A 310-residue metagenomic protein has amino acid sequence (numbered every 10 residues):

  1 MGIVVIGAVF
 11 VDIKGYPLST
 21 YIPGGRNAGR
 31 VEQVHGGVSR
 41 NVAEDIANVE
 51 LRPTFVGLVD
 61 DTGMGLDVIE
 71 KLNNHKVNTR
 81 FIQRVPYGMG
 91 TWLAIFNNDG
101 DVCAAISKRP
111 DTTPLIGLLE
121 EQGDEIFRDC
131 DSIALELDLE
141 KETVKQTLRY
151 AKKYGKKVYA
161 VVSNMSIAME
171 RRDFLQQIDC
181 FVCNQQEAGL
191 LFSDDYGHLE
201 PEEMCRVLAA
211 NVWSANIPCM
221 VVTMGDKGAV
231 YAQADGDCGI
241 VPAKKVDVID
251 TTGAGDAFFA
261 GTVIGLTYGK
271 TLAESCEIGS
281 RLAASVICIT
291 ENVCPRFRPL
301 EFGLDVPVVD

Functional and structural regions predicted by a protein language model:
M1-E70, N74, W92: Glycine-rich phosphate/adenosyl-contacting loop at the front of the ribokinase-like
I3, N27, D194, H198-D310: Conserved phosphate-binding/catalytic region of the ribokinase-like
K71-P86: A glycine-rich helix N-cap at a beta->alpha junction
R84, A94-S132, L137: Conserved phosphate-binding/catalytic loop of the ribokinase/pfkB sugar-kinase fold
E125-I126, D173-F174, W213: Structural alpha-helical scaffold elements that stabilize or flank donor/cofactor-binding regions in carbohydrate
S132-R206, K227-G228: Conserved beta-alpha-beta core of the PfkB/ribokinase-like small-molecule kinase fold
